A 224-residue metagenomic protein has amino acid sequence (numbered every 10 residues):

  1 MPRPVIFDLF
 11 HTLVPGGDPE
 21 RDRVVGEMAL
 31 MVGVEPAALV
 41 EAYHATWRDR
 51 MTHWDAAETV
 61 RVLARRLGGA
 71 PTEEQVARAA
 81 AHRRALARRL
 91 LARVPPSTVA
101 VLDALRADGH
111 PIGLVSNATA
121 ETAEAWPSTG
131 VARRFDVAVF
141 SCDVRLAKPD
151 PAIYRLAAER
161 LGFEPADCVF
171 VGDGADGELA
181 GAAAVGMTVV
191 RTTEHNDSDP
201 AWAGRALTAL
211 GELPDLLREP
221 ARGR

Functional and structural regions predicted by a protein language model:
M1-A100, A107-D108: N-terminal helical cap/lid subdomain that shapes the substrate entry/recognition surface in HAD-like hydrolases
M1-V5, P15-G16, L30, V99 (+2 more regions): Asp-based, Mg2+/Mn2+-dependent phosphohydrolase catalytic module
